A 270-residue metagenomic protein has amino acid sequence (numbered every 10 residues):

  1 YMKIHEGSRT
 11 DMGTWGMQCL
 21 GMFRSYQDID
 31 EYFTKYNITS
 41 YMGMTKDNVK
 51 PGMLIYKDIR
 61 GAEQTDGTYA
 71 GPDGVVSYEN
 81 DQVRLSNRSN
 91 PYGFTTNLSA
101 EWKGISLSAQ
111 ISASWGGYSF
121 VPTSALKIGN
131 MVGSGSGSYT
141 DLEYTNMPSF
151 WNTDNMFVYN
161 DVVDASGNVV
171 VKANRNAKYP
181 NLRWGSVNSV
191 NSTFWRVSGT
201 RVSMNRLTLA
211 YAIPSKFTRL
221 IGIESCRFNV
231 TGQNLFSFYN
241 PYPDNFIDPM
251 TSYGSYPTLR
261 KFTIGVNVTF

Functional and structural regions predicted by a protein language model:
Y1-R9, S124-S134, P243-S252: Flexible, surface-exposed loop regions and adjacent strand-edge segments of Gram-negative outer-membrane beta-barrel
Y1-S86, I128-G129, Y139-N174: Conserved small-residue
Y92-F94, K103-I105, T200, G222-C226 (+1 more regions): Outer-envelope beta-barrel architecture signal
W102-G104, A113-G117, R206, I213 (+2 more regions): Transmembrane beta-strands of outer-membrane beta-barrel pores
G104-S108, K216-F217: Repeated loop/turn-to-beta-strand initiation elements of outer-membrane beta-barrel proteins
A109, F228-V230, V266: Membrane-embedded beta-strand positions of outer-membrane beta-barrel proteins
G116-G222, C226: Extracytoplasmic gating/loop element in the C-terminal half of outer-membrane beta-barrel translocons and assembly
T258-F270: Outer-membrane beta-barrel "beta-signal"
